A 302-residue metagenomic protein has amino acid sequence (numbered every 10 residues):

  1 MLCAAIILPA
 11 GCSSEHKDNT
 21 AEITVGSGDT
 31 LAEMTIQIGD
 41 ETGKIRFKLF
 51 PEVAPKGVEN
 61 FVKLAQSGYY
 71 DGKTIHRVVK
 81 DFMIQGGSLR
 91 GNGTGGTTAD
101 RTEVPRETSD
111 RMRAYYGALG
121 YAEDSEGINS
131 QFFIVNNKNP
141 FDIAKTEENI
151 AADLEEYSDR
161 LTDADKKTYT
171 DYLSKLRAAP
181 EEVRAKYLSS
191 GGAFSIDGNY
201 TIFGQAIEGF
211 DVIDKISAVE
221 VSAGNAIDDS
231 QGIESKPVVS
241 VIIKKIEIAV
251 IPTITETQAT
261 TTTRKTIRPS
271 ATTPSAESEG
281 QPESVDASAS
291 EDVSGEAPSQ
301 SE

Functional and structural regions predicted by a protein language model:
M1-S14: Sec-dependent N-terminal signal peptides of Gram-positive bacterial secreted proteins and lipoproteins
G11-E302: Cyclophilin-like peptidyl-prolyl cis-trans isomerases
